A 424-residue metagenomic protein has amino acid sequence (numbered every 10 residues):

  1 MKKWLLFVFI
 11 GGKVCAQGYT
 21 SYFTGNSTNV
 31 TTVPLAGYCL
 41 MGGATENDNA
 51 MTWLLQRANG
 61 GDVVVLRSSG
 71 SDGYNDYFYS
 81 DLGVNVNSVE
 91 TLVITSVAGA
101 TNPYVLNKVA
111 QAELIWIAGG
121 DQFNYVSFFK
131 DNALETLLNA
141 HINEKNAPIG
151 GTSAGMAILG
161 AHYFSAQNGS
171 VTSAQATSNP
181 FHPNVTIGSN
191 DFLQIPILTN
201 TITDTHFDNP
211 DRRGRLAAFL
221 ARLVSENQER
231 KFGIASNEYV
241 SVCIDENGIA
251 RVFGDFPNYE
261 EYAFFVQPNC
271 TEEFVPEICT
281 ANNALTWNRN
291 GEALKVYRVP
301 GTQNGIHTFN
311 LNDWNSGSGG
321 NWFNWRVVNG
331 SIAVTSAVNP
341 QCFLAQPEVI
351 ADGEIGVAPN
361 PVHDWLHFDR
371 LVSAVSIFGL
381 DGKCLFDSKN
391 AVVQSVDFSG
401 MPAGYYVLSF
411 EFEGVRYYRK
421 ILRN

Functional and structural regions predicted by a protein language model:
M1-Y19, Q346: Bacterial Sec-dependent N-terminal signal peptides
Q17-N59, G70, S170-F343: C-terminal and late-domain segments of enzyme folds
Y19-A118: N-terminal beta1-alpha1 cap of cysteine-dependent amidohydrolase-like domains
K108-Q111, D131-K145: Catalytic-core regions built around general acid/base machinery
W116-G119, I142-Y163: Catalytic nucleophile loop
Q122-N132: Glycine/threonine-rich flexible loop motifs
D131-T136, Y163-Q175: A glycine- and small-aliphatic-rich helix-loop capping segment at beta-alpha/alpha-beta transitions that lines
E348-N424: C-terminal outer-membrane/trafficking sorting elements
